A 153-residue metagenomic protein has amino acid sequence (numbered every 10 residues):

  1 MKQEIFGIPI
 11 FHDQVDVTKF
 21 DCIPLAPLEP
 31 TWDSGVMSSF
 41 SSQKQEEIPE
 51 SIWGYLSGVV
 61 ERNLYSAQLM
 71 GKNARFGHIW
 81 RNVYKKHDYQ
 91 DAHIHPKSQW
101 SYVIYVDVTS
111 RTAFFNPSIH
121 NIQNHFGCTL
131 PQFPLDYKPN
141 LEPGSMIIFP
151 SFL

Functional and structural regions predicted by a protein language model:
M1-K72, W80, Y89: Non-heme Fe(II)/2-oxoglutarate
I5, N73, I94-S98: A generic structural micro-feature
R81-I148: Catalytic core of non-heme Fe(II) oxygenases with the double-stranded beta-helix
